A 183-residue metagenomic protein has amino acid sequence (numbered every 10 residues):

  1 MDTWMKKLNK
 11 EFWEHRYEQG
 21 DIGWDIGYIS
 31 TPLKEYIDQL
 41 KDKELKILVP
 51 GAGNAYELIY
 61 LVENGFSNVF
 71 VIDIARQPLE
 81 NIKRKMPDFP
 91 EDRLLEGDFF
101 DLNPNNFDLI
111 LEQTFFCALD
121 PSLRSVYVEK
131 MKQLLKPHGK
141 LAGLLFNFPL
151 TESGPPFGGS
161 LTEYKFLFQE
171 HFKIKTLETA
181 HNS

Functional and structural regions predicted by a protein language model:
M1-N105, L119-S183: Class I (Rossmann-like) S-adenosyl-L-methionine-dependent methyltransferase catalytic domain, capturing the SAM-binding
D108: Conserved acidic residues
L111: A conserved beta-strand element that flanks and buttresses the S-adenosyl-L-methionine
T114, A118: Short catalytic micro-motifs in class I SAM-dependent methyltransferases
